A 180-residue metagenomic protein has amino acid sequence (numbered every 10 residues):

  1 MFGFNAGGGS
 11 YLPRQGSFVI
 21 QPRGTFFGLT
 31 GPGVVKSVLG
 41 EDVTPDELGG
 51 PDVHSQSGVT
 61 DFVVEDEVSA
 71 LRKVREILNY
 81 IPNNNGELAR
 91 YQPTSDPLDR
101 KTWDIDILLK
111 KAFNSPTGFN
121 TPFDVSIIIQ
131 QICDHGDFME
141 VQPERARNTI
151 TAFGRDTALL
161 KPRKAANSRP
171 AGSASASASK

Functional and structural regions predicted by a protein language model:
M1-G86: Conserved catalytic cores of soluble enzyme domains, especially glycine-rich substrate-binding beta-alpha loops
G3, V38-L39, G58, Q92-D96 (+4 more regions): Generic preference for well-ordered secondary structure
T25-F27, P32-S37, E41, D46 (+6 more regions): Flexible, active-site-adjacent loop/turn segments at secondary-structure boundaries
G31-G33, P51-G58, D99-K110, K164-N167: Short acidic (Asp/Glu) and glycine-rich catalytic loops that position anionic groups and cofactors
V34-V35, E41-D42, E76-I77, Q92 (+3 more regions): Charge-rich, low-complexity amphipathic helices in intrinsically disordered tails/linkers adjacent to domains
V43-D46, F62-K73, F113-D124, C133 (+2 more regions): Catalytic cores of large soluble enzymes that bind and process phosphate-bearing ligands
D66-I129: Terminal amphipathic helices with adjacent charged low-complexity linkers/tails
F119-K180: Non-catalytic terminal/interface segments that mediate subunit docking, oligomerization, and allosteric communication
